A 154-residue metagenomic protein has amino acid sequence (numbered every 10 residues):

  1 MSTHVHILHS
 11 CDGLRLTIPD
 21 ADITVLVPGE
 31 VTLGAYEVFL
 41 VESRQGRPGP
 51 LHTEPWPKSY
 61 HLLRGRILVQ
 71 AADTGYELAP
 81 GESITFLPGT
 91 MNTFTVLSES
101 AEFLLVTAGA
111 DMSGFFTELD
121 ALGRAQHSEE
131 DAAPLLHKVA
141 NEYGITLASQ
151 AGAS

Functional and structural regions predicted by a protein language model:
M1-A35, Q126-S154: A short, N-terminal "cap"/entry segment at the start of jelly-roll beta-barrel domains of the cupin/DSBH fold
I7-H9, S59, D73-M91: Short acidic-glycine-tyrosine-enriched beta hairpin
D22, Q45-R47, P55-W56, T74 (+3 more regions): A generic "binding-loop/recognition-motif" signal
T24-V25, E37-T53: Conserved short histidine dyad/triad with adjacent acidic residue
T32, L68, P88-S113: Ligand-binding loop in jelly-roll beta-barrel domains
R47-G49, G65-Q70, I84: Short beta-strand segments in beta-sandwich/barrel cores
W56-I67, A72: Glycine- and acidic-residue-biased ligand/ion/polar-headgroup-sensing regions
E99-V139: A contiguous, mid-protein "functional segment" used to position or interact with cofactors/ions or partner subunits
